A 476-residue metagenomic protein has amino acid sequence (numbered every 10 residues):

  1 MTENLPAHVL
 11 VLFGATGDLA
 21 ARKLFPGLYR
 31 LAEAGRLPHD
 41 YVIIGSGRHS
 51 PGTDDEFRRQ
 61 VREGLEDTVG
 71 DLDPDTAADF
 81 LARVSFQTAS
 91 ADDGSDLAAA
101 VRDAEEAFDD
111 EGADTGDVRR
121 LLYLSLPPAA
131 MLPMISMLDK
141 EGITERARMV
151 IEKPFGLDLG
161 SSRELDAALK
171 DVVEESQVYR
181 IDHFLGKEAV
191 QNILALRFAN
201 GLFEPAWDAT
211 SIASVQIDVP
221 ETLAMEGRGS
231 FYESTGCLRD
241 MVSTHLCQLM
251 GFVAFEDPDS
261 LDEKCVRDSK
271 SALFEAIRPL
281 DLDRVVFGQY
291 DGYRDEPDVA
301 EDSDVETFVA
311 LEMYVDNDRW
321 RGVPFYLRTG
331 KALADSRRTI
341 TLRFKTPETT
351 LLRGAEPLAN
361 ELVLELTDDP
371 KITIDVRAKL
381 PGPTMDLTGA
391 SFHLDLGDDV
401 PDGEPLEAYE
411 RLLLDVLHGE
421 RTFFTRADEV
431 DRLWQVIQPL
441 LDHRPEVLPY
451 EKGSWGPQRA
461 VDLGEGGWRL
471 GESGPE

Functional and structural regions predicted by a protein language model:
M1-I151, F155-E476: Secretory/organelle targeting and membrane-embedding segments
